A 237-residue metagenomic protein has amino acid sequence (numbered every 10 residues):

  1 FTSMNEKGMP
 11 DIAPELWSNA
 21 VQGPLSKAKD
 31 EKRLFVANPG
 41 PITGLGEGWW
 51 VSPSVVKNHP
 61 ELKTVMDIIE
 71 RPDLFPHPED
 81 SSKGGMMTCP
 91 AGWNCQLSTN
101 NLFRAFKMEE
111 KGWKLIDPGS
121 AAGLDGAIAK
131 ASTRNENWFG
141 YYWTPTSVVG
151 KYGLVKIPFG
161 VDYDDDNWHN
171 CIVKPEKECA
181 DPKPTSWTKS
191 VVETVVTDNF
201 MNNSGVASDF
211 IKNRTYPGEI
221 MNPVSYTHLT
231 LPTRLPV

Functional and structural regions predicted by a protein language model:
F1-V51: N-terminal segment of the mature folded domain
P10-S18, M87-W168: Ligand-binding pocket segment of bilobal, Venus flytrap-like solute-binding proteins
K32-I42, F139-Y141, K151-W187: Short beta-strand->loop
K32-M87: A conserved helix-loop-strand patch within extracytoplasmic ligand-binding domains of the periplasmic binding
G46-N58, S190-N203: A bilobed periplasmic-binding-protein/Venus flytrap-type ligand-binding module shared by bacterial periplasmic
K57, M66, R104-F106, K130-N135 (+2 more regions): A residue-level marker of the well-folded mature domains of exported/periplasmic proteins
K63-T64, N203-R214: Short amphipathic alpha-helical coupling segments at ligand-binding clamshell hinges and other catalytic/signaling
T227-T233: Conserved small/polar residues in nucleotide/adenosyl-binding loops
